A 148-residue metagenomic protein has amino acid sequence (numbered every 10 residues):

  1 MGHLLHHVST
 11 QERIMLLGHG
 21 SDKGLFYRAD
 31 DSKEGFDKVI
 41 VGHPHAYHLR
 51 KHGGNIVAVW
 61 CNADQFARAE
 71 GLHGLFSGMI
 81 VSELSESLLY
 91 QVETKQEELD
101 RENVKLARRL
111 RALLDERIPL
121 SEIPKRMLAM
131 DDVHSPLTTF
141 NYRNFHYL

Functional and structural regions predicted by a protein language model:
M1, D22-F26, A67: Short active-site-adjacent helix-start/loop capping segments
M1-T10: Functional beta-strand-loop-alpha-helix junction segments that form "active/interaction loops" within catalytic
E12-M15, N55-V57: Structural motif
R13-D22, S77-I80: Short loop/turn segments at strand-loop or loop-helix junctions that form parts of catalytic or ligand-binding pockets
L17-K33: Acidic/glycine-enriched edge-of-secondary-structure segments
H19, A63, M79, R143 (+1 more regions): Residue-level marker of positions within ordered structural domains that often coincide with functionally constrained
R28-E98: Catalytic cores of nucleophile-dependent amide-cleaving enzymes
F36-G42, K95-L148: Caspase-like cysteine protease fold
